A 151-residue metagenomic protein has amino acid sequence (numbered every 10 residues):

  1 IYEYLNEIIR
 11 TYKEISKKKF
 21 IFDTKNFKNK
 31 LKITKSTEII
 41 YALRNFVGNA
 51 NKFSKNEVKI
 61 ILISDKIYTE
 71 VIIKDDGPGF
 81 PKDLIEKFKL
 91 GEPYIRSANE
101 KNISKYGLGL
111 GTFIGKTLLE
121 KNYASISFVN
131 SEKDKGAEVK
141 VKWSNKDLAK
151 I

Functional and structural regions predicted by a protein language model:
I1-E14, K18, A42: Short beta-to-alpha transition helix within the HATPase_c
Y41-N45, N49: Conserved polar catalytic motif of the HATPase_c/GHKL fold
N56, A124-S125: Conserved glycine-rich
E57-I67: Short beta-strand/loop element within the Bergerat-fold HATPase_c
D75: Acidic ATP/Mg2+-coordinating residue in the GHKL
F80-A98: Short conserved segment of the HATPase_c
L90, G111-G115: Short alpha-helical Gxxx[C/S/T] motif in the catalytic ATP-binding
I114-Y123: Conserved glycine-/histidine-rich ATP-lid loop and adjacent helix of the Bergerat-fold HATPase_c
